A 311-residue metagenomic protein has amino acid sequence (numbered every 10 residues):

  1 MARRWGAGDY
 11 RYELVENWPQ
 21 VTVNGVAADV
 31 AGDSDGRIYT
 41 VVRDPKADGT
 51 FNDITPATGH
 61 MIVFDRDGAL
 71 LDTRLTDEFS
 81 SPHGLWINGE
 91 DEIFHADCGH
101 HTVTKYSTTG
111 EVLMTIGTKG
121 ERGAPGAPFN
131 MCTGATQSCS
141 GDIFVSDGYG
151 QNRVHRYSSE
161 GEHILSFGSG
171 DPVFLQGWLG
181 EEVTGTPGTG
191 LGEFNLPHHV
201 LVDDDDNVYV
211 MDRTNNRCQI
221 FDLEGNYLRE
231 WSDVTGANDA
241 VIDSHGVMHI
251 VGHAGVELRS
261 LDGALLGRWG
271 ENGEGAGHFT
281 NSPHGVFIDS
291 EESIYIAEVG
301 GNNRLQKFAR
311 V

Functional and structural regions predicted by a protein language model:
M1-V311: Eukaryotic scaffold repeat domains enriched in small/polar residues
